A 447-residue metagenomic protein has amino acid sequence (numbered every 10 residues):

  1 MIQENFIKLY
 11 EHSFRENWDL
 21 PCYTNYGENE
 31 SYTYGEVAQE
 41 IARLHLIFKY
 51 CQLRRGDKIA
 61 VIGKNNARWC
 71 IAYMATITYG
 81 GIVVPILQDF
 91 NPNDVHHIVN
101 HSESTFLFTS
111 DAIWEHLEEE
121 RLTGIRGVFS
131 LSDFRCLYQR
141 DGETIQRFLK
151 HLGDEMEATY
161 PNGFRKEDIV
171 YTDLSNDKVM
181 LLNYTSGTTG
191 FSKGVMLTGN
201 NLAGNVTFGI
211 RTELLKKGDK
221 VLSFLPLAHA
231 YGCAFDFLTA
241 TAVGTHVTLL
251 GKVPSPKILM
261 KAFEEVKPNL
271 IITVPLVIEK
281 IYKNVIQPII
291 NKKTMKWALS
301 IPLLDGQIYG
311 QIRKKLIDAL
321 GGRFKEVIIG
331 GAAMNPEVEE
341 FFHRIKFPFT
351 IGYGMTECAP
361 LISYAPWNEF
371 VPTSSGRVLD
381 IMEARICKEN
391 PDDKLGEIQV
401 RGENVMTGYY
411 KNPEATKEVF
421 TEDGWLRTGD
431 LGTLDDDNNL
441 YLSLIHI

Functional and structural regions predicted by a protein language model:
I2, C22-N66, C70, M74 (+2 more regions): Conserved AMP-binding/adenylate-forming core of the ANL superfamily
L9, C51, T78-E157: Structural core segment of the AMP-binding/adenylate-forming
W18-D19, K150-Y184, F191, L214-K220: Conserved pre-ATP/AMP-binding loop-to-beta segment of ANL
T33-G35, Y171, M180-V206: Conserved AMP-binding A3 loop
I62, D392-I445: Conserved ATP-binding/catalytic segment of the ANL
T185, I445-I447: Conserved small/polar residues in nucleotide/adenosyl-binding loops
A203-K220, L227-R313, R323, P348: Conserved AMP-binding/adenylation subdomain of ANL enzymes
T248-L250, V327, M334-G396, V405-T407 (+1 more regions): Conserved ATP-binding loop and adjacent catalytic segment of the adenylate-forming AMP-binding
